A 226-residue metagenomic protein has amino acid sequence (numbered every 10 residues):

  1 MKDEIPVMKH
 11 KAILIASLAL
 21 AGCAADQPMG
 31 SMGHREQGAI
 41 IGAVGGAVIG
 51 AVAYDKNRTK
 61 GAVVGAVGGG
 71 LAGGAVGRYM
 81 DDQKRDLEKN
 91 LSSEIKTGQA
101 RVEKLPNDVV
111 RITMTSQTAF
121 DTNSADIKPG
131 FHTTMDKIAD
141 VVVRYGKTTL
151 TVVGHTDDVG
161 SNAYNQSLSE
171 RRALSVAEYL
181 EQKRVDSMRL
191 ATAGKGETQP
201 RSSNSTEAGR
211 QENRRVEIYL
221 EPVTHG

Functional and structural regions predicted by a protein language model:
M1-M8: N-terminal secretory signal peptides that target proteins for export/translocation
K9-A16, G45: Sec-dependent signal peptide recognition, specifically the positively charged N-region followed immediately by
A19-G22: C-terminal motif of bacterial Sec signal peptides marking the signal peptidase cleavage site
A25-D86: Short, low-complexity, glycine-enriched hydrophobic/amphipathic alpha-helices that associate with lipid bilayers
D81-V109: Amphipathic, membrane-active segments
K96-G98, P106-V110, M114-S116, N123 (+3 more regions): Envelope-exposed proteins and targeting segments
A119-V153, E181, Q211-N213, I218-E221 (+1 more regions): Periplasmic peptidoglycan-binding/anchoring modules of Gram-negative envelope and division proteins
V153-H225: Periplasmic OmpA-like peptidoglycan-binding domain that tethers envelope proteins to the cell wall
